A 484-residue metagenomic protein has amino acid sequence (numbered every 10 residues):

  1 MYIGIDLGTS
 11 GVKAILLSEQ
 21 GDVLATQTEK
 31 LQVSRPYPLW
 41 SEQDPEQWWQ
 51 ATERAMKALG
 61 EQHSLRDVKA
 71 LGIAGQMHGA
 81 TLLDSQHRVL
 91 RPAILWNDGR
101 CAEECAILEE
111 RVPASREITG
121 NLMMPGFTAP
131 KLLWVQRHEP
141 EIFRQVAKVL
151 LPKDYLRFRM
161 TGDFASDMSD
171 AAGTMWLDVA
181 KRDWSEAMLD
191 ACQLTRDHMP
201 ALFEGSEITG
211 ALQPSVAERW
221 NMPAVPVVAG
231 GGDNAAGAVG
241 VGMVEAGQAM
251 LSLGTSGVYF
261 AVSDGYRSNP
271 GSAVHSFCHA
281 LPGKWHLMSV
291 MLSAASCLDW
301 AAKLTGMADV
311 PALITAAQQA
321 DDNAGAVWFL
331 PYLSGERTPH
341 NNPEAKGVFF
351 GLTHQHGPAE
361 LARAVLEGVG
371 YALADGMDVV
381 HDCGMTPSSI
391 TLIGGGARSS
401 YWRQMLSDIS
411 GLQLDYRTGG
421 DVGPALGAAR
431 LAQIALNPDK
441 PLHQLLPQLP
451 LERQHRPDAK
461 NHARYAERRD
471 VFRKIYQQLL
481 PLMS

Functional and structural regions predicted by a protein language model:
M1-R91, E117, Q145, A217-A229 (+2 more regions): N-terminal glycine/serine-rich phosphate-binding loop of ATP-dependent small-molecule kinases, especially carbohydrate
I3-G4, A102, I107-L122, G126-F127 (+4 more regions): Active-site core segments that coordinate phosphate-bearing ligands/cofactors across diverse enzyme families
D44, D98, D233: Short, conserved phosphate/pyrophosphate- and ester-handling motifs at nucleotide-, phospho-/glycolipid
K57-W96, N121-G126, R157-D178, A201-E204 (+1 more regions): Short beta-strand-loop/turn "lid" adjacent to the catalytic site in phosphate-handling enzymes
Q62-L65, A74, F143, R196 (+2 more regions): Alpha-helix termination/capping residues and helix-transition junctions
R116, D167-D170, R196: Short beta-strands and strand-loop turn motifs
C192-E204: A conserved helix-loop-beta module that forms one wall/lid of the active-site cleft in ATP-utilizing catalytic domains
